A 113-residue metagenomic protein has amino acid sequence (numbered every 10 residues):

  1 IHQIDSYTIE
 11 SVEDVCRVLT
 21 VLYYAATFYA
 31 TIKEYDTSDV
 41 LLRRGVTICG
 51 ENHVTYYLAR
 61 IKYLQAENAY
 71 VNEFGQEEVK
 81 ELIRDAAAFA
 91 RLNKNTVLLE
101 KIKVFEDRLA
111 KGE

Functional and structural regions predicted by a protein language model:
I1-E10, R43-V54, R84-N95: Amphipathic alpha-helical segments of tetratricopeptide repeats
V12-C16, Y56, V97: Residue signature of alpha-solenoid helical repeat architecture, marking inter-repeat boundaries and helix-start
F28, N68-A69, F89, L109: Residue-level signature for tetratricopeptide repeat
I32, N52, Q65, N72-E73 (+1 more regions): Structural motif corresponding to the intra-repeat A-B loop/turn of tetratricopeptide repeats
Y35, G75-Q76: TPR-repeat structural position
S38, E78-V79: Single-residue signature of alpha-solenoid repeat helices
